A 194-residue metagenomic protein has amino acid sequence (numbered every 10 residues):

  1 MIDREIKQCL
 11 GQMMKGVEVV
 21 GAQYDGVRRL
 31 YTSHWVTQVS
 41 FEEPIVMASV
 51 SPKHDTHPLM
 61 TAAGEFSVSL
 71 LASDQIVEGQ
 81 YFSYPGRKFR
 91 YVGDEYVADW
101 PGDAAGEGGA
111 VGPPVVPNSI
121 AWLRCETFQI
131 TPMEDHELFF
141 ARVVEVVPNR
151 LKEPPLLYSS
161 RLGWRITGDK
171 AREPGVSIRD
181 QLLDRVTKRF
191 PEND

Functional and structural regions predicted by a protein language model:
M1-D194: Basic, polyanion-binding surface patches
